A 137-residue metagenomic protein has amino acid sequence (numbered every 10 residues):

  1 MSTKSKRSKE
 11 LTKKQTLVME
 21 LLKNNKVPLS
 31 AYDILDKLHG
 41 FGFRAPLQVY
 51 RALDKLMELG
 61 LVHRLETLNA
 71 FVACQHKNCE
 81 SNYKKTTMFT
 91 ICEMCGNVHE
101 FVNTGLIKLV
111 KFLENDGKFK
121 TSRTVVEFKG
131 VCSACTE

Functional and structural regions predicted by a protein language model:
M1-E20: Short alpha-helical segments that sit at the start of domains
L11, N24-S30: Short capping segments at the starts of secondary-structure elements
L17-N25, K37: Short amphipathic alpha-helical elements of helix-turn-helix/winged-helix folds
P28-L38: Short acidic, hydrophobic short linear motifs in intrinsically disordered regions
A45-P46: Short coil turns linking two alpha-helices in DNA-binding domains
V49-L59: Basic amphipathic alpha-helical segments that dock to polyanions
M57-T67: A short, conserved structural fragment
L68, V72-E137: Non-DNA-binding regulatory cores of transcription-related proteins, predominantly C-terminal effector-binding
